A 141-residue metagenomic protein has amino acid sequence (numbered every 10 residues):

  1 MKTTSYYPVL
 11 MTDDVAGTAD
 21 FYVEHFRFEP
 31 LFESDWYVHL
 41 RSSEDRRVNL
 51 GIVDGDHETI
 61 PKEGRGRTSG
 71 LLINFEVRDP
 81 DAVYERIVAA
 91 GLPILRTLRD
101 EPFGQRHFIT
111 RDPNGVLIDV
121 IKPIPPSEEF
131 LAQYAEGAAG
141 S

Functional and structural regions predicted by a protein language model:
M1-Y6, E29-R78, Y84-R111, P123-S141: Vicinal oxygen chelate
T12-D14, P102: Conserved beta-strand-loop-alpha-helix junction that forms the acyl-donor binding cleft
D14-V15, R78-P80: Helix N-cap motif at beta-to-alpha junctions
T18-V23, I87, G115: Conserved active-site tyrosine of GNAT-family acetyltransferases
V120: Short glycine-/small-residue motifs
